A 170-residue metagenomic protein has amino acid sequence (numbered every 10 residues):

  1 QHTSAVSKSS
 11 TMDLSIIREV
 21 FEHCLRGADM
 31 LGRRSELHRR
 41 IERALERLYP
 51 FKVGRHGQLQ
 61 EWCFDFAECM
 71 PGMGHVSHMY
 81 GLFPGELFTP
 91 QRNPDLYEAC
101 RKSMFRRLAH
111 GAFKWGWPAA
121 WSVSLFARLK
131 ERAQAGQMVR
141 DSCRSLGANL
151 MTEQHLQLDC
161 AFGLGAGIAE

Functional and structural regions predicted by a protein language model:
Q1-T3: Catalytic cores of eukaryotic secretory-pathway lumenal/extracellular enzymes that build and remodel glycoconjugates
K8: Conserved phosphate-binding loops in nucleotide/dinucleotide-binding enzymes
T11-E170: Active-site core of glycosidic bond-cleaving carbohydrate-active enzymes
